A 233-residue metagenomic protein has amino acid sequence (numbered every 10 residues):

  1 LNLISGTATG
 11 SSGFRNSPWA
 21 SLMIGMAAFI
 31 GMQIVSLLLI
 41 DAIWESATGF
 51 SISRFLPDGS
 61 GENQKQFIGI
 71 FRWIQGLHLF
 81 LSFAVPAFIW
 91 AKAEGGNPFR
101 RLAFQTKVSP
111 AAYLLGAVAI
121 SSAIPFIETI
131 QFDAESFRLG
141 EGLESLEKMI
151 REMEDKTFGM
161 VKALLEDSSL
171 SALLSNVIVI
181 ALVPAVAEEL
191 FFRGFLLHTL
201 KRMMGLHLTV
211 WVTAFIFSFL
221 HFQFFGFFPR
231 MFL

Functional and structural regions predicted by a protein language model:
L1-Y113, A117-S122, E128: N-terminal, membrane-interfacial amphipathic/helix-forming hydrophobic leader that caps and precedes the first
N2-S21, L38-D41, T129-D155, L220-L233: Alpha-helical transmembrane segments of multi-pass integral membrane proteins, characterized by long hydrophobic
A8, F67-I70, G96-R101, V161-D167 (+2 more regions): Short, functional N-terminal and low-complexity linear motifs
I52-D58, R100-V183: Juxtamembrane helix-loop-helix connectors linking adjacent transmembrane helices in multi-pass membrane enzymes
G61-Q64, Q75-L77, Q105-V108, K156-T157 (+3 more regions): Short amphipathic alpha-helical segments, especially helix-boundary/capping motifs
A91-K92, F132, H198, R202: Transmembrane helix-loop junction
A123-F126, A163-L233: Transmembrane helix-loop-helix hairpins at the membrane interface of multi-pass integral membrane proteins
